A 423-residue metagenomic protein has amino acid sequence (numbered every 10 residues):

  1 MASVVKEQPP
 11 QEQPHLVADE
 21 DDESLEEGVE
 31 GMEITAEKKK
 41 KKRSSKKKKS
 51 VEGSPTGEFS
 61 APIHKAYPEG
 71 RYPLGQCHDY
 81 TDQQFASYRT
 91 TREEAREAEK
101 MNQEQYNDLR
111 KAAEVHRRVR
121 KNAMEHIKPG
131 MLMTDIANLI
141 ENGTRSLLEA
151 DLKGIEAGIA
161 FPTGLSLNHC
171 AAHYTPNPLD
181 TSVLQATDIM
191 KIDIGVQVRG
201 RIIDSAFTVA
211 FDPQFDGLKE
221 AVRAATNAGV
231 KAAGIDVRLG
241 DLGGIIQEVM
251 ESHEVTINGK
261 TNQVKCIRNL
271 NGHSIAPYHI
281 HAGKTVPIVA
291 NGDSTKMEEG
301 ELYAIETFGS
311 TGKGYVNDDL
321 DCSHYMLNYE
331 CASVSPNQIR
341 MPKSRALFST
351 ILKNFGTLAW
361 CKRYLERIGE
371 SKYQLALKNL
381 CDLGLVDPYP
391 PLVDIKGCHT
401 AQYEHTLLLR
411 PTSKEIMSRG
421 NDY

Functional and structural regions predicted by a protein language model:
A2-Y423: Active-site neighborhoods and metal-handling regions in enzymes and metal-associated proteins
